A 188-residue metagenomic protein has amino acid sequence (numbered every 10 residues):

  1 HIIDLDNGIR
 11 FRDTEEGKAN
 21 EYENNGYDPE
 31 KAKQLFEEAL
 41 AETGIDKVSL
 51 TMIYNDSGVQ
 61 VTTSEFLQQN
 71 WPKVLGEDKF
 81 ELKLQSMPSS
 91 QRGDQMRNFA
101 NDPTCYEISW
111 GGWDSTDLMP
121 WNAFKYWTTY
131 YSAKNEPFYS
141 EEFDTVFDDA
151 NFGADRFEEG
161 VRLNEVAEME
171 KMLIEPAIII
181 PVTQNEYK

Functional and structural regions predicted by a protein language model:
H1, E16-D28, D78-D94, P120-K188: Extracytoplasmic/peripheral linker and loop segments enriched in polar/acidic and small residues with frequent Thr/Pro
H1-K73, E168: Append "and occasionally in soluble cytosolic enzymes with long acidic Gly/Pro-rich linkers
A39-E42, S109, N135-E136: Short beta-strand/turn micro-motifs at beta-sheet edges
T43-D46, A100-T104, E141, L173-E175: Extracellular/periplasmic catalytic domains that process cell-envelope and extracellular macromolecules
T51-I53, S109, T183: Short, well-ordered beta-strand segments
D56-Q60, S89-S90, W113-L118, Y187-K188: Solvent-exposed loop/turn segments at secondary-structure junctions within structured extracellular/periplasmic domains
E65-G76, S90-Y106: Short helices/loops that flank or line small-molecule/ion binding pockets
P103-G111, P181: Paired acidic/hydrophobic, glycine-rich loop segments that form the ligand-binding mouth/hinge of periplasmic-binding
